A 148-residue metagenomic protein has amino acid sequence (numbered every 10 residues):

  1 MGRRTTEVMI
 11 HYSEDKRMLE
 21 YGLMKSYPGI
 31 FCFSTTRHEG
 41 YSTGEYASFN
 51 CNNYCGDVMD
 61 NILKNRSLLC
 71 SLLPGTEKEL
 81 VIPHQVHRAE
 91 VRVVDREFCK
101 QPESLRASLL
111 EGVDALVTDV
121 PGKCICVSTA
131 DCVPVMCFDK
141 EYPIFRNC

Functional and structural regions predicted by a protein language model:
G2-C148: Active-site microenvironment for binding and transforming phosphate-containing groups
